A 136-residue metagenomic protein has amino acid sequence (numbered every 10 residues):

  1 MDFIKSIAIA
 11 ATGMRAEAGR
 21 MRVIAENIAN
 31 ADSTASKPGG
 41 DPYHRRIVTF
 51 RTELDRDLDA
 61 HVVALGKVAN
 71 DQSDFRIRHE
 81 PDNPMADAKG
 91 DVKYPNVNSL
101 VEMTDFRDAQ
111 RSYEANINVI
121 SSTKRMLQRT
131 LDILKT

Functional and structural regions predicted by a protein language model:
M1-T136: Amphipathic alpha-helical polymerization modules
